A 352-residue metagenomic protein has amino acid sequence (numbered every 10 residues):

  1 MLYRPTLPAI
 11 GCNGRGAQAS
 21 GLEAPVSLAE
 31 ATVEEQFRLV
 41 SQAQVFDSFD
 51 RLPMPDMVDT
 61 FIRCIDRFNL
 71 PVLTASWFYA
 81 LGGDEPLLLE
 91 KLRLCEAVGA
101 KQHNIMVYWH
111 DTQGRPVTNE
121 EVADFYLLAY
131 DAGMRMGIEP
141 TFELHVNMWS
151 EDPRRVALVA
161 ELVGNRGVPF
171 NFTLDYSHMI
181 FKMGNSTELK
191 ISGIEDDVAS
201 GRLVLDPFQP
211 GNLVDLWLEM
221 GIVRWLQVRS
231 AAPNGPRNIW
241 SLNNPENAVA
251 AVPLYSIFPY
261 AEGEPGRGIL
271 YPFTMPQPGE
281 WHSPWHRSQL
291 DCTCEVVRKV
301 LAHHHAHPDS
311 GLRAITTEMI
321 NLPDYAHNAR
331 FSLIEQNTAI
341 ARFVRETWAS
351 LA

Functional and structural regions predicted by a protein language model:
M1-L39, G99, P153-F170, L174 (+1 more regions): Histidine-acidic metal/acid-base catalytic patches
V26-M57, L94-K101: Catalytic domains of carbohydrate-active enzymes, especially glycoside hydrolases
S27-A29, D47-F61, F78-L87, H110-E120 (+5 more regions): Acidic-and-aromatic substrate-binding clefts and catalytic sites of carbohydrate-active enzymes
Q36-A43, C64-I65, K91, C95 (+4 more regions): Generic structural signal for hydrophobic
S48-D50, T74, H103-N104, T173 (+2 more regions): Conserved beta-strand positions in the central sheet of alpha/beta enzyme cores
T60-F68: Glycine-rich loop at the start of a catalytic domain that most often binds anionic cofactors/ligands
R67, P71-V72, A80-L174, I180-F181: Active-site acidic/histidine proton-transfer and metal-coordination neighborhood in alpha/beta enzyme cores
